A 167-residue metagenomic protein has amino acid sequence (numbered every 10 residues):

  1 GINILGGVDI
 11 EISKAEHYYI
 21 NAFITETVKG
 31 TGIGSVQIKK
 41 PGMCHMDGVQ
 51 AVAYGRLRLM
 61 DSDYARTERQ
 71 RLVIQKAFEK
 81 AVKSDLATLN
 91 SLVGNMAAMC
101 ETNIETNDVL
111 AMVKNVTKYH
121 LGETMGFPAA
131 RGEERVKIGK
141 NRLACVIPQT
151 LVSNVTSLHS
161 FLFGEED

Functional and structural regions predicted by a protein language model:
G1-T88: Flexible, polar/acidic helix-loop-strand segments at domain edges
N3, A53, L72-E79, N90-G94 (+4 more regions): Solvent-exposed, polar/charged alpha-helical surfaces in well-ordered, non-transmembrane soluble domains, broadly
F23-G32, N90-L92, L110-M112, L162-G164: Low-complexity, flexible helical/coil segments
M43-M46, M60, M96-M99, M112 (+1 more regions): Detector for methionine-enriched segments
M99-D167: C-terminal solvent-exposed extensions
